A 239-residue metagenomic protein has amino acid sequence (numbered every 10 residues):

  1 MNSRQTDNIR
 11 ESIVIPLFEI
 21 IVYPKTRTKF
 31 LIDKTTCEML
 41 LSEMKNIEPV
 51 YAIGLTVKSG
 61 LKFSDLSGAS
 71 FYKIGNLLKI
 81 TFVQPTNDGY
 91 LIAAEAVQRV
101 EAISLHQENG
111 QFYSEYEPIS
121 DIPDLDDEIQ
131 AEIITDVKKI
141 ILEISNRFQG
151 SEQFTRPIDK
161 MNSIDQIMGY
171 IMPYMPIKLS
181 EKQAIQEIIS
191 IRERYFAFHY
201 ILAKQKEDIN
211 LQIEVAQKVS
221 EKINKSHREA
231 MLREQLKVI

Functional and structural regions predicted by a protein language model:
M1-I239: N-terminal low-complexity, acidic/polar interaction/targeting segments
